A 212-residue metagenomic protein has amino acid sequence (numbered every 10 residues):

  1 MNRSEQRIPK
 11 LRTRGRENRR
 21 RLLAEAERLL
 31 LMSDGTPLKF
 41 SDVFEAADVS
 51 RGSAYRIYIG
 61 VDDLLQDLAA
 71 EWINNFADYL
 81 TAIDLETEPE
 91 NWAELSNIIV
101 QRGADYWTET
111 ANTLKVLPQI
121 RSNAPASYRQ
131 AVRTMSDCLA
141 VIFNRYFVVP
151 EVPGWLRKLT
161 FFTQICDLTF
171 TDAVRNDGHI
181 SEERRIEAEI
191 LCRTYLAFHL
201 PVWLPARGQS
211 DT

Functional and structural regions predicted by a protein language model:
M1-Q6, V141-R145, L159-T212: C-terminal peripheral helix-coil segments that are non-catalytic and often amphipathic
G15-A26, V43, L68-F76: Generic hydrophobic, amphipathic alpha-helix propensity
R21, E25-M32, N75-I83, I165-N176: Solvent-exposed, amphipathic alpha-helical segments
L29-D63: Helix-turn-helix
L30, P37, D63-N75, A131 (+1 more regions): Alpha-helical DNA-contacting segments of helix-turn-helix folds
D67, T81-T108: Hydrophobic alpha-helical connector segments
P89, A93-L95, T108-C138: Short secondary-structure transition hinges
D105-Y106, A124-V149, L156-T160, Q164 (+1 more regions): Amphipathic alpha-helical packing segments from all-alpha helical-bundle domains
